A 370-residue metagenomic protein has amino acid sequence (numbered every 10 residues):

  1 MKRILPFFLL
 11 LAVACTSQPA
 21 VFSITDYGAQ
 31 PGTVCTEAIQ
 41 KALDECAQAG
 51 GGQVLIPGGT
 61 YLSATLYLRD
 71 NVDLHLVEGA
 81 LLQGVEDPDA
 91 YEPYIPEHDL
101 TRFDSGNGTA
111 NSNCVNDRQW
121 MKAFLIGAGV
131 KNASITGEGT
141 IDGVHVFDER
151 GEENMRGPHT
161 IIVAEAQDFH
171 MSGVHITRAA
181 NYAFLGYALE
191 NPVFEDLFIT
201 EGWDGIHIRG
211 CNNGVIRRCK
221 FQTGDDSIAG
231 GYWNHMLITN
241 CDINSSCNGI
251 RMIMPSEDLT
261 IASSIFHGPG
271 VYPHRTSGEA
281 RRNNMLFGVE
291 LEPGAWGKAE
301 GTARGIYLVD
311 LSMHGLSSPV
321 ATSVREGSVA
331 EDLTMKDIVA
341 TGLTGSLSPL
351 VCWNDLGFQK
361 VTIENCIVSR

Functional and structural regions predicted by a protein language model:
M1-F8: Sec-dependent signal peptide recognition, specifically the positively charged N-region followed immediately by
F8-S17: Hydrophobic h-region of N-terminal signal peptides that target proteins for export in Gram-negative bacteria
T16-R370: Extracellular/periplasmic carbohydrate-active domains that bind, remodel, or depolymerize complex polysaccharides
